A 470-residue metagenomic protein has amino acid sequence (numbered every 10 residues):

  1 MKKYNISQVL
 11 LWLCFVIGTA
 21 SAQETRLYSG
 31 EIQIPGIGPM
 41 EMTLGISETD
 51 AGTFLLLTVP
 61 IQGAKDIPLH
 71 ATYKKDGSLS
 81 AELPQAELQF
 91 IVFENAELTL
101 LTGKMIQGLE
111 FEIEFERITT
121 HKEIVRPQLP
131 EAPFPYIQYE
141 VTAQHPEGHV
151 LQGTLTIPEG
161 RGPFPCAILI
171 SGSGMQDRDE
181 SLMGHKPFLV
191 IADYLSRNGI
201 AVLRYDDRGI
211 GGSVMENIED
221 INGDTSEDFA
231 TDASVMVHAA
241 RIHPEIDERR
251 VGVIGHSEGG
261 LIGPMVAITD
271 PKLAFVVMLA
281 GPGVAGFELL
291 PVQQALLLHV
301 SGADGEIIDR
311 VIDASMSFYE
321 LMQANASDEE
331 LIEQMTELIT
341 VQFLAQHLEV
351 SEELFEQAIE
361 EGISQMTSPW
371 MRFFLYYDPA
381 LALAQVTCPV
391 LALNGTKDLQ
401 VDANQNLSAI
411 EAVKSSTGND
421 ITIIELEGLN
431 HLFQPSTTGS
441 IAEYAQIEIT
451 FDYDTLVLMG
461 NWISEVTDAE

Functional and structural regions predicted by a protein language model:
Q23-F93, T102-Q107: Central antiparallel beta-sheet cores of small beta-barrel/beta-sandwich binding domains
P35, T120-G162: N-terminal cap/lid segment of alpha/beta-hydrolase-fold proteins
P163-S173: Short beta-strand element of the alpha/beta-hydrolase
N222-H243: Alpha/beta-hydrolase active-site loop
M236-A303: Primarily recognizes the serine-hydrolase "nucleophile elbow" in alpha/beta-hydrolase and SGNH/GDSL folds
V277-Q385: Accessory cap/linker subdomain of secreted extracellular hydrolases
V386, A392-N394, D398: Short beta-strand/loop motif that positions the catalytic acidic residue of the alpha/beta-hydrolase fold
C388, D402-V413: Short alpha-helix in the alpha/beta-hydrolase fold that links the catalytic acid
